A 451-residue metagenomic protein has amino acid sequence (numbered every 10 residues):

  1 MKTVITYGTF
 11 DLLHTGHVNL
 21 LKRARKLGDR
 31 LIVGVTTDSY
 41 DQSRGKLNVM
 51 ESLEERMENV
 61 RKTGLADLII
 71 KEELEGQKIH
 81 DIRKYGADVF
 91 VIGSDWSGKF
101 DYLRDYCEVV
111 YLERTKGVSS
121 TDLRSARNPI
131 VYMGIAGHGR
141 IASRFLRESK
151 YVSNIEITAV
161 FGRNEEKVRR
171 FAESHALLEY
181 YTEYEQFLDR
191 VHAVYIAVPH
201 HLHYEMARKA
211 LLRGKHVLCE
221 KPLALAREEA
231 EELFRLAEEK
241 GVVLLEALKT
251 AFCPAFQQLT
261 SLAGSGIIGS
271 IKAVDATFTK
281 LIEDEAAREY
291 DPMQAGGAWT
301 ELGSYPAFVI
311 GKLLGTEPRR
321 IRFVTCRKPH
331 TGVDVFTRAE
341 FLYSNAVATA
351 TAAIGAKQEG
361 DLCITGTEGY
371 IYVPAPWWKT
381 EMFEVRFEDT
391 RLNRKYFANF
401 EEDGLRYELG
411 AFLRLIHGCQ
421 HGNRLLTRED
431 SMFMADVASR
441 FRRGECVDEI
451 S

Functional and structural regions predicted by a protein language model:
M1-I130: Nucleotidyltransferase catalytic core that binds NTPs
H17, A142-F145, H203: N-terminal Rossmann-fold NAD(P) dinucleotide-binding loop
P129-H175, L413, V447-S451: N-terminal Rossmann-like dinucleotide-binding module
E166, H175, E179-F234: Beta-loop-alpha module in the N-terminal Rossmann-like domain of NAD(P)-dependent dehydrogenases, especially those
Q186, A193-I196, A411-S451: C-terminal helix-rich "cap/oligomerization" subdomain common to oxidoreductases
E232-K249, S270-V274: Rossmann-fold dehydrogenase core element
T250-I321, R327-P329: Predominantly a Rossmann-like dinucleotide-binding segment in NAD(P)-dependent oxidoreductases
F308-M382, L409-C419: Contiguous beta-strand/loop segments that form the cofactor/metal-binding neighborhood of enzyme cores
